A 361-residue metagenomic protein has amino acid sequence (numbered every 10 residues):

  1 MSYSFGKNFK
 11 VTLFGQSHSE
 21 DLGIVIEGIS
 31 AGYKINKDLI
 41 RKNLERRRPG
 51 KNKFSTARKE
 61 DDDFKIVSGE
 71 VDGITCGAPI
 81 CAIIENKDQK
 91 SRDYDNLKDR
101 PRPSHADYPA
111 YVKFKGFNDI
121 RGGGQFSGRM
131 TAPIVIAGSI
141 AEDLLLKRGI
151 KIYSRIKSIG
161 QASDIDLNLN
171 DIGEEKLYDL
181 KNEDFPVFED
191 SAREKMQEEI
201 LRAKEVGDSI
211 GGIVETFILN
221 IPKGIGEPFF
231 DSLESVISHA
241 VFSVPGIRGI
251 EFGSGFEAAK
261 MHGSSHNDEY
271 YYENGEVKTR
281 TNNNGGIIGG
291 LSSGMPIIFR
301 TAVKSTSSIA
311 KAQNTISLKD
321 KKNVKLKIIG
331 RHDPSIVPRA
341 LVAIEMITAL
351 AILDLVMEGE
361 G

Functional and structural regions predicted by a protein language model:
M1-R58: N-terminal, positively charged regions that mediate nucleic acid binding
K10, H18, A82, T306-G361: Internal helix-turn-beta structural module
K10-G15, N118-M130, K223-E227, N282-I288 (+1 more regions): A short glycine/serine-rich beta->alpha loop
F14, E20-D21, G207-I210, V214-N323: Glycine-rich anion/phosphate-binding loop at the beta-strand->alpha-helix junction
E20-G32, R129-I150, S154, D231-H239 (+2 more regions): Alpha-helical support elements that line or immediately flank enzyme active sites and cofactor-binding pockets
N43-P103, D107-P109: Glycine-rich, N-terminal phosphate-binding loop and its surrounding beta-alpha-beta segment
K98-G124, T315-H332: Short acidic, glycine/tyrosine-flanked loop/strand segments centered on an H-E-D-like triad
K113-F229: Glycine-rich, mobile lid/loop segments that gate access to catalytic sites or pores
